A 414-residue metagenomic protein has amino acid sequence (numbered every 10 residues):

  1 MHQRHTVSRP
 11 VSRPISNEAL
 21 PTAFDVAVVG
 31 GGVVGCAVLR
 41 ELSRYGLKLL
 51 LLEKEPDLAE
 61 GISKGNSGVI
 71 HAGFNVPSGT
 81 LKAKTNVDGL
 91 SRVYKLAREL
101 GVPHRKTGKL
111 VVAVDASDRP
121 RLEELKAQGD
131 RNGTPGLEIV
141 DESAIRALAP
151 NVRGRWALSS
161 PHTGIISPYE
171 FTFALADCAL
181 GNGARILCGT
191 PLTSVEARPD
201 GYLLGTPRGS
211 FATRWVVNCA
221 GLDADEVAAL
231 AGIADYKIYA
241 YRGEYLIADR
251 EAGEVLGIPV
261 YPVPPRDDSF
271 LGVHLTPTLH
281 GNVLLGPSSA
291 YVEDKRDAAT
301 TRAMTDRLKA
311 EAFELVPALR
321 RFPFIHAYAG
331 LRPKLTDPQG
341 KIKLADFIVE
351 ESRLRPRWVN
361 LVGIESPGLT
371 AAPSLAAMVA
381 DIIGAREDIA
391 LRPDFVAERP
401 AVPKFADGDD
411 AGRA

Functional and structural regions predicted by a protein language model:
M1-V26, R44: Extreme N-terminal leader/targeting segments of oxidoreductases
F24-L51: N-terminal Rossmann-like FAD-binding beta1-loop-alpha1 element of flavoenzymes
A37, V195-G286, Y291-A299, A310 (+2 more regions): Flavin-dependent oxidoreductases
S43-G65: Glycine-rich FAD pyrophosphate-binding loop
G68-A144, L148, G154, F270-V273: Dinucleotide-binding Rossmann-like beta1-alpha1 core, especially the glycine-rich loop that anchors the ADP
S78-D88, V112-R121, S159-D177, L187 (+3 more regions): Short beta-strand to alpha-helix junction loop
L158-W215: Helical element adjacent to the flavin cofactor pocket in flavoenzyme catalytic cores
F270, L279-H280, Y291, K295-G408: C-terminal catalytic lobe of FAD-dependent flavoproteins
